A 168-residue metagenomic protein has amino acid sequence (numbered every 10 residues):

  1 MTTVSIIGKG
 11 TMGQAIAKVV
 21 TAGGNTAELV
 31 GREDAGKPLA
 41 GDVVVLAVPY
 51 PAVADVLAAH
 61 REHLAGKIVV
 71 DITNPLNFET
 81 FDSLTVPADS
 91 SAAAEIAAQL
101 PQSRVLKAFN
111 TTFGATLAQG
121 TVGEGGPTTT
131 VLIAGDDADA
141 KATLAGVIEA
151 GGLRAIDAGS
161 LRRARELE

Functional and structural regions predicted by a protein language model:
M1-A35: NAD(P)+-binding Rossmann beta1-loop-alpha1 motif at the extreme N-terminus of oxidoreductases
T3, T26, D42, T130 (+1 more regions): Residues at the starts of beta-strands that form the adenosine-phosphate
K18, A58, A94: Active-site phosphate/pyrophosphate- and oxyanion-stabilizing loops and adjacent acidic/basic residues in soluble
E28, A35-I68, I72-T80: Rossmann-like NAD(P)-binding element
K37-P38, E62, A98, T121-G126: Solvent-exposed alpha-helices and their adjacent loops that cap or buttress functional pockets in soluble metabolic
T73-V122: Rossmann-fold NAD(P)-binding glycine/threonine-rich loop
Q99-V105, G123-A164: Internal alpha-helical scaffold of NAD(P)-dependent oxidoreductase catalytic cores
